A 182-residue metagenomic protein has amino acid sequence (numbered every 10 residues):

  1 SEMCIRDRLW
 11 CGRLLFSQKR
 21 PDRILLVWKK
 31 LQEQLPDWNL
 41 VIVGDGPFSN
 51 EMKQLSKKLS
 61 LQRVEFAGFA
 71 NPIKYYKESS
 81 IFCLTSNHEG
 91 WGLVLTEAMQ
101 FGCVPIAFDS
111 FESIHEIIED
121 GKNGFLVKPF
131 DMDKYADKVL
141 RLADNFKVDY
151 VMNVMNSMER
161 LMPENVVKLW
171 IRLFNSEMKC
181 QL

Functional and structural regions predicted by a protein language model:
E2-I5: Short, small-residue-biased leader/transition segments that mark boundaries at the very start of proteins
L15-K30, P47-K53: A conserved mid-protein helix/loop that constitutes part of the nucleotide-sugar donor-binding site
K53-F69: Nucleotide-activated donor-binding/catalytic signature segment of Leloir-type glycosyltransferases, i.e., the conserved
F69-A70, Y75-S79: Short alpha-helical donor nucleotide-sugar binding micro-motif in glycosyltransferases
N87: Aromatic "clamp/platform" in nucleotide-sugar-dependent glycosyltransferases that forms part of the donor/acceptor
V104-F108: Short hydrophobic beta-strand element within catalytic cores of glycosyltransferases and related nucleotide-activated
D109, E119-G121, F125-M132, L140-F146: Conserved acidic donor-binding segment of nucleotide-sugar-dependent glycosyltransferases
K147-Q181: A charged, aromatic-enriched C-terminal amphipathic alpha-helix characteristic of glycosyltransferases across folds
